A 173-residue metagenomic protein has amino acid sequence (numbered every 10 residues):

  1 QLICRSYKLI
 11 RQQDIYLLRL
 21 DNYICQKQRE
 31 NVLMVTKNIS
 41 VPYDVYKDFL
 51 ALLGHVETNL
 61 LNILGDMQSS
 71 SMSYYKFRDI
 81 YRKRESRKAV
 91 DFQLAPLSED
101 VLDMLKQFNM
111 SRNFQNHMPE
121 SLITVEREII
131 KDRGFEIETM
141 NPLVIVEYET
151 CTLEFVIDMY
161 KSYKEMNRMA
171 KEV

Functional and structural regions predicted by a protein language model:
Q1-Q107, R133-V173: Amphipathic alpha-helical interface segments
S98-E128: Histidine-centered, metal-coordinating catalytic motifs and their short helical/loop contexts
